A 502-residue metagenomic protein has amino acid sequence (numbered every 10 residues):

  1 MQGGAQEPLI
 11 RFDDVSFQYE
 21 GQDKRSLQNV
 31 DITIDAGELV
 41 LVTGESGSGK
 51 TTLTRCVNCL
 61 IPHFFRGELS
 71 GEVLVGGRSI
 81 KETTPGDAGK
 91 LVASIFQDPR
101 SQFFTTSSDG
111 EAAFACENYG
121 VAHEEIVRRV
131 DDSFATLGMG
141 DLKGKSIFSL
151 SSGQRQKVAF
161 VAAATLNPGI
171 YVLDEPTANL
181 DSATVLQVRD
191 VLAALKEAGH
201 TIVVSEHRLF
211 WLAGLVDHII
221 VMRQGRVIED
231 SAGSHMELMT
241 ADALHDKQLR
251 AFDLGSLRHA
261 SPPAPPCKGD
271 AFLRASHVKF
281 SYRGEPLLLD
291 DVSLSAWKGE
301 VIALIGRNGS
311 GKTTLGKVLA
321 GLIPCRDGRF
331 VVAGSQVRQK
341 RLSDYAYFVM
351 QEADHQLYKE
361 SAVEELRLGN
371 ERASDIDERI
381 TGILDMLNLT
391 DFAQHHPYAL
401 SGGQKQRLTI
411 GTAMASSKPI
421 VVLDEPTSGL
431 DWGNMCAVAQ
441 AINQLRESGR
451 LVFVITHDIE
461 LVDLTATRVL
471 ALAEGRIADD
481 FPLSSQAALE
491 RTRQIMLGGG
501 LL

Functional and structural regions predicted by a protein language model:
T43-E45, I305-R307: The feature captures the beta-strand-to-loop junction immediately N-terminal to the Walker
N58, A320: Helix-to-loop junction immediately C-terminal to a conserved catalytic motif
E72-D87, R329-L342: ABC ATPase NBD Q-loop/coupling interface
E124-L142, D375-F392: Conserved ABC ATPase "signature" region
S146-L150, H396-L400, Q404: Conserved ABC ATPase signature
A164, A413-M414: ABC ATPase C-loop
Y171-D174, V421-D424: Catalytic Walker B motif of ABC-type/P-loop ATPase nucleotide-binding domains
E206-H207, T456-H457: H-loop/switch region of ABC-family ATPase nucleotide-binding domains
